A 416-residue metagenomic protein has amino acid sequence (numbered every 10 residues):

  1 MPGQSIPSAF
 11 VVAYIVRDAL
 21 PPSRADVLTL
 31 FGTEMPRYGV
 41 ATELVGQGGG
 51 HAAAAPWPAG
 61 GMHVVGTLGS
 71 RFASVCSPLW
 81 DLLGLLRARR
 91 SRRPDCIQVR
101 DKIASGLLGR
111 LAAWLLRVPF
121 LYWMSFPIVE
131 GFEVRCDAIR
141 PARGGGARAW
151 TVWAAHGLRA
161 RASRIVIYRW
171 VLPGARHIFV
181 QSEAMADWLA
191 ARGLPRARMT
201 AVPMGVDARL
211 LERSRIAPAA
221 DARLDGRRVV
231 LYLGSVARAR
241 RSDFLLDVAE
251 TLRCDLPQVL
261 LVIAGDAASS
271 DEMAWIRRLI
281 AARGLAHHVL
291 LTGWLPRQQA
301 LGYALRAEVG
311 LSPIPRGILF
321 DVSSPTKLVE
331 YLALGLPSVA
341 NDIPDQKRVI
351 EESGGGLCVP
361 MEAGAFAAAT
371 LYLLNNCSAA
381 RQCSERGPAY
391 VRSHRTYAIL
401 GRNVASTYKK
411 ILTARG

Functional and structural regions predicted by a protein language model:
M1-P56, L252: N-terminal subdomain of nucleotide-sugar transferases
V12-A13, R223-A249, V262: Conserved donor-binding/catalytic core segment of Leloir-type glycosyltransferases
Q47-H51, L233, L260-R277: Glycosyltransferase donor-sugar binding loop
L86-R87, L107, L111-L115, I128-V129 (+1 more regions): Membrane-proximal helix-turn-helix segments that form the acceptor-binding/catalytic region of lipid-linked
R176, A304-D321, L336: Acidic donor-binding loop of glycosyltransferase active sites
A184, G205: Carbohydrate-associated surface elements
A264-G265, M273-G302: Nucleotide-activated donor-binding/catalytic signature segment of Leloir-type glycosyltransferases, i.e., the conserved
E352-G364, Y372-S378: Conserved acidic donor-binding segment of nucleotide-sugar-dependent glycosyltransferases
